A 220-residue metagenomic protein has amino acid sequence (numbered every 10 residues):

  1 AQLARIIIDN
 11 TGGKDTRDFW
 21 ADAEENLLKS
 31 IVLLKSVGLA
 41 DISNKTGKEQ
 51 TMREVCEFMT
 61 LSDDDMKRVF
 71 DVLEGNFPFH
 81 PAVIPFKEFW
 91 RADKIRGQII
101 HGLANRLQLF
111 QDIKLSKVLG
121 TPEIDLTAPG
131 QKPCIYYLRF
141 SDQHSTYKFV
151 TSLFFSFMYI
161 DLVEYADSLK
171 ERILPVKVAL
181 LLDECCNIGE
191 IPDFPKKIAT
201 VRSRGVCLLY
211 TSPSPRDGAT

Functional and structural regions predicted by a protein language model:
A1-V206: P-loop NTPase motor domains
G189, A219-T220: Activation segment
Y210-A219: Conserved small/polar residues in nucleotide/adenosyl-binding loops
